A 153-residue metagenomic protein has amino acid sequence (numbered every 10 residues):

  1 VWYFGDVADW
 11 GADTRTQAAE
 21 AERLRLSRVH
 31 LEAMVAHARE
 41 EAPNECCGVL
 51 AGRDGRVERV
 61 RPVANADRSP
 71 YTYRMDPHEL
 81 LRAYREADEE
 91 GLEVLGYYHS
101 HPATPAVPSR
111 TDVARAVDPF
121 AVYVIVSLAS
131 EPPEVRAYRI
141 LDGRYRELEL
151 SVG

Functional and structural regions predicted by a protein language model:
W2-V94, P102-G153: Conserved beta-strand-loop surface patch within small alpha/beta domains used for substrate/adaptor or ligand engagement
Y97: Conserved, mostly hydrophobic/aromatic
